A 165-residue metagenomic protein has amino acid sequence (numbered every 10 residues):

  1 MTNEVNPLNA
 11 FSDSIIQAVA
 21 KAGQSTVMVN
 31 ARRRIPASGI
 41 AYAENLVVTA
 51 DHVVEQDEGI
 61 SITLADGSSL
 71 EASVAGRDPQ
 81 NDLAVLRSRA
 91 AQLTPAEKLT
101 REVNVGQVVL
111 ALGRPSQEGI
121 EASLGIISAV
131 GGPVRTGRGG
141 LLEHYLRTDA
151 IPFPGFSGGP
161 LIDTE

Functional and structural regions predicted by a protein language model:
M1-N3, L142: Polar low-complexity intrinsically disordered regions
N3-P7, G23-E121: Conserved active-site neighborhood of the chymotrypsin/trypsin-like protease fold
D13-S14: Short alpha-helical capping/linker elements at sensor-output junctions, especially the PAS-family N-cap and C-terminal
G23-S25, A84, S88-E97, E121-E165: Active-site region of chymotrypsin-like
